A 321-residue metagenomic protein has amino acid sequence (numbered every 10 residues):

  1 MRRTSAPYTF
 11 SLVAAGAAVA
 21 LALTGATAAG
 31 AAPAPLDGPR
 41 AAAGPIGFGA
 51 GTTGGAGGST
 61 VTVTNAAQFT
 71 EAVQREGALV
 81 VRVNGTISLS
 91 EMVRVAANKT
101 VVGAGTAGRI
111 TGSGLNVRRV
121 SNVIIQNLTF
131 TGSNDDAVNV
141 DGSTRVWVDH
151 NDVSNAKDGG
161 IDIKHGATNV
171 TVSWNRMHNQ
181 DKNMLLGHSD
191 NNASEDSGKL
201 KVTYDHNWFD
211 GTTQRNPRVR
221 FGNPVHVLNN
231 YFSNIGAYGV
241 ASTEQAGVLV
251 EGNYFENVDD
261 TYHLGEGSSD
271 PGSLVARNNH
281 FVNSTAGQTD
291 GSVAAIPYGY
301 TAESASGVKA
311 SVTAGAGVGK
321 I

Functional and structural regions predicted by a protein language model:
M1-P33: Secretory targeting and sorting signals
A32-G57, V95-A97, W174, N179-N183 (+4 more regions): Post-signal peptide N-terminal regions of Sec-secreted extracellular proteins
P45-R82: Acidic Gly/Asp/Thr-rich repetitive segments characteristic of extracellular carbohydrate-active and adhesion proteins
T70-G77, G85-V102, G108-N127, T131-T144 (+1 more regions): Extracellular beta-strand-rich solenoid/capping regions of secreted or surface-exposed proteins that bind or remodel
N98-A104, S121-G132, T144-K157, A167-H188 (+4 more regions): Right-handed parallel beta-helix
G114, D136-A137, G160, N183-L185 (+3 more regions): Structural detector of coil-to-beta-strand junctions
V138-D141, V146, Q288-V293: Helix-rich interaction surfaces within compact, conserved domain-sized segments that mediate assembly or partner
F221-N223, L228-F232, G236-I321: Extracellular beta-rich repeat passengers
